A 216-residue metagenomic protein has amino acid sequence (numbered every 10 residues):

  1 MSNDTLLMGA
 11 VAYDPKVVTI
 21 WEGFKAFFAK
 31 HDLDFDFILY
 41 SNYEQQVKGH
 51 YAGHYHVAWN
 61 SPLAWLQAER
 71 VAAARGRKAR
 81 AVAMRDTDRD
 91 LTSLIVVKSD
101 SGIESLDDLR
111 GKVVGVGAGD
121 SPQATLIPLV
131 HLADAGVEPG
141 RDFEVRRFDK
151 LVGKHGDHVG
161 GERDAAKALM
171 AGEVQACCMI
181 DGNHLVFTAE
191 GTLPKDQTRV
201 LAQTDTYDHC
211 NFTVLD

Functional and structural regions predicted by a protein language model:
S2-A10, K78-A81, R85-L94, D142-H158 (+1 more regions): Periplasmic-binding protein-like
N3-H31, L63, D90-A165, G182: Bilobed "Venus flytrap"/periplasmic-binding protein-like clamshell domains and structurally analogous long
F24, E44-K48: Short secondary-structure capping/turn segments at boundaries of alpha-helices and beta-strands
D34-Y43: A short beta-strand-loop structural module common to alpha/beta enzyme folds
G49-D108, G119: Acidic, polar ligand-binding/catalytic clefts
H54, V113, E173: Conserved functional loop/turn residues at catalytic and ligand-binding sites
W59-A74, P128-D134, R163-D196: A ligand-binding cleft/hinge motif common to bilobed small-molecule-binding domains
